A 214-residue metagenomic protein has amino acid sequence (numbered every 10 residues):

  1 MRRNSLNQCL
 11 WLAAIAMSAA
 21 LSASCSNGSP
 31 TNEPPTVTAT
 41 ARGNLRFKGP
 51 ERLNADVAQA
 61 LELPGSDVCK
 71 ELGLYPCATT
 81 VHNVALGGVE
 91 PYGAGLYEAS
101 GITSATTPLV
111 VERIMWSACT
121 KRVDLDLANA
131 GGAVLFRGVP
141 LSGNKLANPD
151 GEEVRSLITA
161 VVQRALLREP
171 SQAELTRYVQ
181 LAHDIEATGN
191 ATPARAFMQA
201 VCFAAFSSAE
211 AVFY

Functional and structural regions predicted by a protein language model:
R2-A13, M17-Y214: Composition-driven recognition of low-complexity segments enriched in small/aliphatic/hydroxylated residues
